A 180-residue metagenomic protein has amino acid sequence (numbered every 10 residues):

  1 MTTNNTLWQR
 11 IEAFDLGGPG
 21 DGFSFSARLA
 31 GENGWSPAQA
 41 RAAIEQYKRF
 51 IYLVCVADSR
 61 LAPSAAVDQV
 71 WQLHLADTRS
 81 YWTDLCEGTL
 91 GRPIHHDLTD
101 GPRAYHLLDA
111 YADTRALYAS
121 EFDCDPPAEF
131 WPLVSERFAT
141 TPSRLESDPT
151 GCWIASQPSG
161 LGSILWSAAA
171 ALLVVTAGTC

Functional and structural regions predicted by a protein language model:
M1-C180: Acidic, Ser/Thr/Pro-rich intrinsically disordered cytosolic tails and loops of eukaryotic transmembrane proteins
